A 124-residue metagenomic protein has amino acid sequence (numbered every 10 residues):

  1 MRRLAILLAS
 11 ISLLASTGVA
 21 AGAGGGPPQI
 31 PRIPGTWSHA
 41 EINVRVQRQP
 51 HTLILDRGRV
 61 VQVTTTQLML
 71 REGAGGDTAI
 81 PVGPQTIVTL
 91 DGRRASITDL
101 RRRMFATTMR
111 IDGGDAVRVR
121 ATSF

Functional and structural regions predicted by a protein language model:
R2-L7, I11-T78, R93-F124: Short, flexible, surface-exposed loop segments at domain boundaries
G76-I87: A short macromolecule-binding patch
I87-R93: Short, surface-exposed linear segments at secondary-structure transitions and domain or protein termini
